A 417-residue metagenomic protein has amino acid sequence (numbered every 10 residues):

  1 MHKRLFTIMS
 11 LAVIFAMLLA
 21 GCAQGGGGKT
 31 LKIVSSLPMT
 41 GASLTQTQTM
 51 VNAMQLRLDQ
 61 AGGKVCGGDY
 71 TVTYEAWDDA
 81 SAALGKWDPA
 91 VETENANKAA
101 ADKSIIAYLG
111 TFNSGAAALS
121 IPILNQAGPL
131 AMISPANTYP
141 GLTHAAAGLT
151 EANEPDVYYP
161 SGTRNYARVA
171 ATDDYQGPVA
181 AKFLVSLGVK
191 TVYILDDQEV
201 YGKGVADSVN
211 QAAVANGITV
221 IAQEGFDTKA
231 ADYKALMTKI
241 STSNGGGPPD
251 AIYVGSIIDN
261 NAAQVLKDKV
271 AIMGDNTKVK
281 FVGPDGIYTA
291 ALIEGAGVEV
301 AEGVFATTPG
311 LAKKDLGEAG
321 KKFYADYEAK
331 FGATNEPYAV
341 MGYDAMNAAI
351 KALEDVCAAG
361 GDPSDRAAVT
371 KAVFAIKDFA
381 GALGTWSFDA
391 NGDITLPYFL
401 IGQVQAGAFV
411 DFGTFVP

Functional and structural regions predicted by a protein language model:
M1-K32, C66, A100, V416-P417: Short, low-complexity disordered leader/linker segments with a strong preference for bacterial N-terminal type II
Q24-S35, V65-T71, V185-K190: Immediate post-signal peptide segment of exported/extracytoplasmic ligand-binding proteins
G26-G28, T45-T49, K64-E154, V169 (+3 more regions): Beta-alpha junction/loop-to-helix N-cap segments that form part of ligand/metal-binding clefts
V34-R57, A61, V65, W77-P89 (+4 more regions): Extracytoplasmic "Venus flytrap"
S35, A99-F112, L130-P135, Y193-D196 (+5 more regions): Periplasmic-binding protein-like
I106-E224, K280-E302: Extracytoplasmic ligand/sensor domains, especially the bilobed periplasmic-binding protein
A147, L266-Y343, D411-V416: Extracellular/periplasmic periplasmic-binding protein-like sensory domains
Y327-A339, I350-D411: Segments of small-molecule ligand-sensing domains
